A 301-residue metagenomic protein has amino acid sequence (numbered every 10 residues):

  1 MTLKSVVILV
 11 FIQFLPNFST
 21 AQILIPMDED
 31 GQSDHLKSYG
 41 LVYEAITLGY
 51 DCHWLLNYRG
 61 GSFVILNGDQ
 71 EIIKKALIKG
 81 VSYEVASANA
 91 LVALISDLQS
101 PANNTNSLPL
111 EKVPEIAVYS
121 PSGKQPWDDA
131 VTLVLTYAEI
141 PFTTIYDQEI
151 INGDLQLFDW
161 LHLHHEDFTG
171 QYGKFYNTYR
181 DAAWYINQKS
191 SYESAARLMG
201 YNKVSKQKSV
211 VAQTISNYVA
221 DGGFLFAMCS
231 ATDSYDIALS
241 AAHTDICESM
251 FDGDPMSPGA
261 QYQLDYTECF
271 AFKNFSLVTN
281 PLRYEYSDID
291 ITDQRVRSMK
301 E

Functional and structural regions predicted by a protein language model:
M1-L3: N-terminal secretory signal peptides that target proteins for export/translocation
S5-S19: Sec-dependent N-terminal signal peptides
T20-D129, A138: Hydrophobic targeting/anchoring helices
I23-S33, V64-K74, P121-D233, I237-A241 (+1 more regions): Helical hinge/lid and interdomain linker segments adjacent to catalytic or ligand-binding clefts that mediate domain
D51-Y58, I145-Q148, E248-D252: Surface-exposed patches in mature extracellular/periplasmic domains of secreted proteins
I78-E84, D167-R180, D254-Y262: Short, basic, helix/turn surface patches
V85-N104, Y176-S209, D265-I289: Electropositive, surface-exposed helix/loop patches at the edges of structured domains that serve as adaptable
F224, M228-E301: An acidic, glycine-rich "communication" segment
